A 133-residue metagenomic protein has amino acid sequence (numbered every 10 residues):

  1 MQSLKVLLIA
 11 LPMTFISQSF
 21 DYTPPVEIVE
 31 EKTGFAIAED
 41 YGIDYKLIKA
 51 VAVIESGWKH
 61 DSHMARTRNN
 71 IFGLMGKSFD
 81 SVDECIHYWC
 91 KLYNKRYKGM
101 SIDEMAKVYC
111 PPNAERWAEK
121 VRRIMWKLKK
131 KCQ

Functional and structural regions predicted by a protein language model:
Q2-V6, M13-I28, M75-Q133: Non-catalytic cell-wall polysaccharide-engagement segments
E31-F35, Y45-A50, A118, R122: Short, well-structured alpha-helical segments
K32, I43-K46, R66-N69, E84: Short, well-structured alpha-helical interface segments that form or flank functional binding sites
A38: The alpha-helix within a helix-turn-helix
I43, D61-S62, R96-K98: Bacterial peptidoglycan biogenesis and beta-lactam-recognition machinery
I43-K59: Short, functionally critical alpha-helical segments immediately adjacent to catalytic or ligand/cofactor-binding
E55, R68-N69, A106-K107: Flexible domain-boundary/linker segments
H60-D80: Short, surface-exposed glycine/acidic/tryptophan-bearing loops
